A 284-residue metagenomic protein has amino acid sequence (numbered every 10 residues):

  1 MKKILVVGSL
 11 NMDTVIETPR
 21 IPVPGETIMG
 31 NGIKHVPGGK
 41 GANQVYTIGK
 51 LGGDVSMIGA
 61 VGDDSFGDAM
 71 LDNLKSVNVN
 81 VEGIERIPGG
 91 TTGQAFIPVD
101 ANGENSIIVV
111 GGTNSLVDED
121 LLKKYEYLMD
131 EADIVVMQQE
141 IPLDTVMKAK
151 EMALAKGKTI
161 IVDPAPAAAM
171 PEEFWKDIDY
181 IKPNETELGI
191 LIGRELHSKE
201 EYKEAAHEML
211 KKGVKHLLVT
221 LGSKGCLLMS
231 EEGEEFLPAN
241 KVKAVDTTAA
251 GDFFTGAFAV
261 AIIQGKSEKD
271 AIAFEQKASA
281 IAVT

Functional and structural regions predicted by a protein language model:
M1-A60, S65-V79, A244-V245: Glycine-rich phosphate/adenosyl-contacting loop at the front of the ribokinase-like
I4, A169-E173, K199-T284: Conserved phosphate-binding/catalytic region of the ribokinase-like
G32, I58-D63, E82-T92, P164-A165 (+1 more regions): Beta-strand->loop->alpha-helix junctions that form or flank phosphate-binding loops in nucleotide-handling enzymes
G49, K75, L154-A155, L210: Anion (oxyanion) recognition and catalysis
E82-I87, I97-I134, Q139: Conserved phosphate-binding/catalytic loop of the ribokinase/pfkB sugar-kinase fold
I134-E204, C226: Conserved beta-alpha-beta core of the PfkB/ribokinase-like small-molecule kinase fold
